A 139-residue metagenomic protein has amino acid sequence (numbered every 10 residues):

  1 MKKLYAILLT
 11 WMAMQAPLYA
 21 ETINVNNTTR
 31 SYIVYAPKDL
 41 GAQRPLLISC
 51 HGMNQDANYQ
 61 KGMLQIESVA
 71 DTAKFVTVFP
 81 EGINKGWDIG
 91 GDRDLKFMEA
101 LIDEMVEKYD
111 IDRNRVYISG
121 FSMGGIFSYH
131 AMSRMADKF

Functional and structural regions predicted by a protein language model:
L4-M14: Sec-dependent N-terminal signal peptides
Q15-L46, N58, T72, V76 (+4 more regions): A domain-start/cap signature at the N-terminus of enzymes
S49-G52, F79: Structural cue for short, hydrophobic secondary-structure segments
A57-I66: The serine-hydrolase catalytic nucleophile loop
G82-N84: Active-site loop/turn elements of alpha/beta-hydrolase fold enzymes, especially the short glycine-/histidine-rich
G90-D110, H130: Alpha/beta-hydrolase active-site loop
K138-F139: A conserved short beta-strand
